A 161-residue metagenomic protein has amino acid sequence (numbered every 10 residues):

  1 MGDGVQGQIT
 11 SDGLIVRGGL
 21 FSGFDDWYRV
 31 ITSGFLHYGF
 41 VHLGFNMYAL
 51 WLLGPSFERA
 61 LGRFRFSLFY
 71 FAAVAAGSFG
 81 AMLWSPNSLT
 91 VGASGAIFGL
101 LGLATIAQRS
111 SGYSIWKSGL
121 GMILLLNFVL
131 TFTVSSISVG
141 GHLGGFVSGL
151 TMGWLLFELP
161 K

Functional and structural regions predicted by a protein language model:
M1-K161: A detector for small-residue-rich transmembrane helices and their helix-helix packing motifs
